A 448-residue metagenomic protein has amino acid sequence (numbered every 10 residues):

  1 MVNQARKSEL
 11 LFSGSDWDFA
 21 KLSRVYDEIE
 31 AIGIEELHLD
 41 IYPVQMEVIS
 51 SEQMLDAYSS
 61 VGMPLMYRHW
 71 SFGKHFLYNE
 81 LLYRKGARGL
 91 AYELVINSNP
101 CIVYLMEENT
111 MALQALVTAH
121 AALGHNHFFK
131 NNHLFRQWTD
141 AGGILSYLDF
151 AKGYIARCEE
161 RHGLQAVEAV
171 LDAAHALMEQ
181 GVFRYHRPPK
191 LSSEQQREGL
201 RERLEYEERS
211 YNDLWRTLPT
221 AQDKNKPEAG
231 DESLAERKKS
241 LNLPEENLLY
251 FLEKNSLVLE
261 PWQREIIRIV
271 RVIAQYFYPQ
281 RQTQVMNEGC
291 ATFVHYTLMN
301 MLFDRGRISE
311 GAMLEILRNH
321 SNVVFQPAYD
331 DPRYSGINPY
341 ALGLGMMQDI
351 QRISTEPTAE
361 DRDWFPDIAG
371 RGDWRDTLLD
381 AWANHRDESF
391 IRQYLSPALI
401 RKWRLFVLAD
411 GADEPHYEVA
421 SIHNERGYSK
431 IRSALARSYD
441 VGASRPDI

Functional and structural regions predicted by a protein language model:
A20-C101, A221-L259: Auxiliary, metal-adjacent structural segments of Zn-dependent hydrolase domains
Q45-M54, T139-G143, M313-N322: Acidic helix-start/capping segments at beta-turn-to-alpha-helix junctions
P100-V117, F277-M286: Short pre-active-site segment immediately N-terminal to the catalytic Zn-binding motif
C101, E108, A112, F128 (+1 more regions): Non-catalytic terminal regions of proteins
A119, L123-G124, F128: Short active-site segment of divalent metal-dependent hydrolases/proteases that encodes the spacing between
F128-G199, E288-R307, R318-D330: Post-HExxH zinc-binding segment in Zn-dependent metallohydrolases
E179, F183-Y250, K254: Extended catalytic-interface subdomain
S233-S335, P339-Y340, L344: Long, internal scaffold/assembly segments composed of regular secondary structure
